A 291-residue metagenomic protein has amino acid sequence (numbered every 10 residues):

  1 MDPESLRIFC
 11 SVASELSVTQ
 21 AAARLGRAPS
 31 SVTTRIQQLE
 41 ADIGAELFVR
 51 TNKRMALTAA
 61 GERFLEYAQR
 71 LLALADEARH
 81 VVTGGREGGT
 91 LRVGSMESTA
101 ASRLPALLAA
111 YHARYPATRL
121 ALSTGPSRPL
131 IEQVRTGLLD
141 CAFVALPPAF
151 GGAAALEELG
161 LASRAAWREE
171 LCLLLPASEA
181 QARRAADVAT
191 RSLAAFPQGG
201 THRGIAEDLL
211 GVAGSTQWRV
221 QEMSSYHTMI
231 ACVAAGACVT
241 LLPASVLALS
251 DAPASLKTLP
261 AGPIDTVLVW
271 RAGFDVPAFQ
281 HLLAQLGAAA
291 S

Functional and structural regions predicted by a protein language model:
C10-A28: Short helix-boundary/capping micro-motifs
E40-L57: A short LG(V/I)-centered, amphipathic sequence patch enriched for acidic residue(s) preceding the LG motif
D42-I43, F64-G85: Alpha-helical linker/hinge and terminal dimerization helices associated with HTH transcriptional regulators
G88-G151: Central regulatory/effector-binding core of bacterial HTH transcription factors
P126-I131, R135-L139, A145, G199-S255: Hydrophobic hinge/microswitch elements
E158-R168, A244, D251-D265: Short beta-strand->loop
A185, A189-A213, V276-Q280: Secondary-structure junction motif
S255-S291: A late-sequence structural motif
